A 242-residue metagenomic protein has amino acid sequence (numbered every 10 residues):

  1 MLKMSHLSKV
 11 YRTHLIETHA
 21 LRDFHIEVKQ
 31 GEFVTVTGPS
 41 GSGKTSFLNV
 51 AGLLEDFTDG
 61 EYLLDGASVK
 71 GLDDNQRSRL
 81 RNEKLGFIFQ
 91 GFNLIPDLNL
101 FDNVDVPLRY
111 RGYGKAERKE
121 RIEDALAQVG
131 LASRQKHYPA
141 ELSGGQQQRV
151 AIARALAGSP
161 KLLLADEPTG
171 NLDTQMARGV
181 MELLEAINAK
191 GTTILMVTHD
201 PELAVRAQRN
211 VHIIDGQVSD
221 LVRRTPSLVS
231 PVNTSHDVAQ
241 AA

Functional and structural regions predicted by a protein language model:
M1-I213: ABC family nucleotide-binding domain
Q217-A242: Conserved beta-strand-loop-alpha-helix hinge in the C-terminal portion of ABC ATPase nucleotide-binding domains
